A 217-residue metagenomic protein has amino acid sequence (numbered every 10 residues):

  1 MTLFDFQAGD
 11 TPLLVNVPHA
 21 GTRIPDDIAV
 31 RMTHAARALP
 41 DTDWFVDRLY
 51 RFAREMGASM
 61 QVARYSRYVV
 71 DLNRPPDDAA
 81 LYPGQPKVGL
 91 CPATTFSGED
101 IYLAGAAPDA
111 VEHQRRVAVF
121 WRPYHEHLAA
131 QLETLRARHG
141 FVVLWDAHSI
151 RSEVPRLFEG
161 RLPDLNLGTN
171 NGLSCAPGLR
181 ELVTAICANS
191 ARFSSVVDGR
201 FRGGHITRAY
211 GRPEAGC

Functional and structural regions predicted by a protein language model:
M1-L144, I150-C217: N-terminal catalytic or cofactor-binding beta/alpha core of small enzyme domains
